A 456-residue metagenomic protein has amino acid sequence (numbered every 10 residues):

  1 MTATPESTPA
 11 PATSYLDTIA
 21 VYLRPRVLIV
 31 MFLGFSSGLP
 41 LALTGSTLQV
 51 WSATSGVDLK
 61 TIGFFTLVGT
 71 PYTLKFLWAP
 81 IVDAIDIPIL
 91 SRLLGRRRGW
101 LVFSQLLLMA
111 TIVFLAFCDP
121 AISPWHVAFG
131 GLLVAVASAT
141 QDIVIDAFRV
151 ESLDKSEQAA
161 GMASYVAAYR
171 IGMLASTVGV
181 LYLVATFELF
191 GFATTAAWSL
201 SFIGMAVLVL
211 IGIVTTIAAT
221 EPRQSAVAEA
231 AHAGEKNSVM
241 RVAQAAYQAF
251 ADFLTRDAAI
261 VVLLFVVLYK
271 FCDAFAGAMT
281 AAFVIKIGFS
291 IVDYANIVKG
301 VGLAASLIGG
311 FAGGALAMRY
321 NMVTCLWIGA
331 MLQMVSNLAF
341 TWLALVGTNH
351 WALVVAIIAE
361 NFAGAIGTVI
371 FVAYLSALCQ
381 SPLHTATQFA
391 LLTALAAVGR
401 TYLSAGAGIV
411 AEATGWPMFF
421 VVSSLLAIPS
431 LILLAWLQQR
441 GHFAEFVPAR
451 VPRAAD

Functional and structural regions predicted by a protein language model:
E6-L23, R223-V261, R453-D456: Juxtamembrane intracellular "pre-TM" segments in multi-pass secondary transporters
A12-Y72, I260-F265, Y269-F283, I287 (+1 more regions): Helix-loop boundary and gating motifs at the non-cytosolic
Y72-K75, A159-A185, T393-S404: Glycine-rich segments within core transmembrane alpha-helices of 12-TM secondary carriers
K75-L93, I308-C325, A411-E412: Helix-to-loop junctions at the C-terminal end of transmembrane segments in multipass secondary transporters
G99-A121, M331-T348: C-terminal ends and interior cores of transmembrane alpha-helices in multi-pass membrane transporters/permeases
A139-L153, I366-Q380: Intracellular juxtamembrane helix-capping segments at the cytosolic ends of symmetry-related transmembrane helices
A206-E229, L433-Q438: C-terminal membrane-cytosol helix-exit motif in multi-pass small-molecule transporters
V323-F371: C-terminal transmembrane helical hairpin of 12-TM major facilitator-type secondary transporters
